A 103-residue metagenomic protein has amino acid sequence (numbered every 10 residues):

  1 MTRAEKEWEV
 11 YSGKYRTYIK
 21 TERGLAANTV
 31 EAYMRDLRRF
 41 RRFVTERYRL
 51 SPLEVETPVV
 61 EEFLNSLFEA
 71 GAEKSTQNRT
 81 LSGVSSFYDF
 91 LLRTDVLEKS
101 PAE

Functional and structural regions predicted by a protein language model:
M1-W8: N-terminal leader/domain-start detector
T2, G13-N28, M34-E103: N-terminal core-binding DNA-recognition domain of tyrosine recombinases/integrases
